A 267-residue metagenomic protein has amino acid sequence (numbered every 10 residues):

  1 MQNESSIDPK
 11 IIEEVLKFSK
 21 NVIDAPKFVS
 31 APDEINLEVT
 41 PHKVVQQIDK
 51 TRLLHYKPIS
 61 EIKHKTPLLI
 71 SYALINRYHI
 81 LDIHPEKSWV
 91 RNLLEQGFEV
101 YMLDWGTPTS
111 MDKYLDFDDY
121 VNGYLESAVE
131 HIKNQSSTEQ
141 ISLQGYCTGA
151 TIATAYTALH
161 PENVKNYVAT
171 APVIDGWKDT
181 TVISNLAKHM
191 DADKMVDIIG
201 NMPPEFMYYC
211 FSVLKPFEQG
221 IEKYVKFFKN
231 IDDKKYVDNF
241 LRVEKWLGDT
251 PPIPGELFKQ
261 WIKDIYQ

Functional and structural regions predicted by a protein language model:
M1-E14, N134, T138, I152-E256: Alpha/beta-hydrolase-fold enzymes
M1-E38: N-terminal targeting or regulatory segments adjacent to alpha/beta-hydrolase or S9 domains
Q2-S6, E61, A128, K133 (+1 more regions): A structural boundary/capping signal
K27-T51, K234-Q267: Alpha/beta-hydrolase fold catalytic core
E38-T109: Short, surface-exposed "cap/lid" segments of acyl-processing enzymes
E61-I62, E86, E95, E99 (+7 more regions): Non-catalytic regulatory/linker segments of enzymes
Y114-Q135: Alpha/beta-hydrolase active-site loop
Q144-G149, A153: Gly/Ala-rich beta-loop-alpha elbow adjacent to hydrolase catalytic centers
